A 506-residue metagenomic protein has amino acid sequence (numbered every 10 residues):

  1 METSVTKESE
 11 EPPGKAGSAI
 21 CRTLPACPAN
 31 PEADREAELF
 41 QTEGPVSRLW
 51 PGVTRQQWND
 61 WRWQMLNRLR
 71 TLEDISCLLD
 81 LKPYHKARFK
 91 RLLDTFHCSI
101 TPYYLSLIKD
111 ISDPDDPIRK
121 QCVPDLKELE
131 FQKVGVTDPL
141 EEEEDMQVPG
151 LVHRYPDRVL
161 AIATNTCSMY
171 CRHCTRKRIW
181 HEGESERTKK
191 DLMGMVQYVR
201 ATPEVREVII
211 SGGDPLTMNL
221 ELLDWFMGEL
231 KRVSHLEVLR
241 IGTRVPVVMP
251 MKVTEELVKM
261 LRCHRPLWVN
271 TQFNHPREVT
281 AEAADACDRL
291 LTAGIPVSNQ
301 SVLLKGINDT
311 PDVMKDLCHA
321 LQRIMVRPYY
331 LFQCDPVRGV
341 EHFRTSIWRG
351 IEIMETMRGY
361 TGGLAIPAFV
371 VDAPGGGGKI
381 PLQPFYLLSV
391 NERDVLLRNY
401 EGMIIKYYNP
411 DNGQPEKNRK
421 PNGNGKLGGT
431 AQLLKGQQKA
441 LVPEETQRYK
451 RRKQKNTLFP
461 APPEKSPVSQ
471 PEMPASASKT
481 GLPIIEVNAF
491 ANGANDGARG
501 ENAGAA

Functional and structural regions predicted by a protein language model:
E2-E8, N422-A506: C-terminal non-catalytic accessory extensions
E2-H153: Flexible, acidic/Gly-rich N-terminal and inter-domain linker regions that tether and position cofactor-handling modules
M146-P149, V159-I162, M193-Y198: Short, charged beta->alpha transition segments
H153-K189, I241: Canonical Radical SAM [4Fe-4S] cluster-binding loop centered on the CxxxCxxC motif and its immediate flanking residues
A161-I162, C174, V208-I210, P215-L216: Conserved catalytic-core segments centered on acid/base and nucleophilic motifs
H173-T175, E221-L222, V253, L382-Q383: Short acidic, glycine/serine/threonine-rich loops at helix termini
M193-E207, L216-T361: Conserved AdoMet/S-adenosylmethionine-binding subsite of the radical SAM
M354-R451, L458-P460: C-terminal accessory regions of radical SAM enzymes
